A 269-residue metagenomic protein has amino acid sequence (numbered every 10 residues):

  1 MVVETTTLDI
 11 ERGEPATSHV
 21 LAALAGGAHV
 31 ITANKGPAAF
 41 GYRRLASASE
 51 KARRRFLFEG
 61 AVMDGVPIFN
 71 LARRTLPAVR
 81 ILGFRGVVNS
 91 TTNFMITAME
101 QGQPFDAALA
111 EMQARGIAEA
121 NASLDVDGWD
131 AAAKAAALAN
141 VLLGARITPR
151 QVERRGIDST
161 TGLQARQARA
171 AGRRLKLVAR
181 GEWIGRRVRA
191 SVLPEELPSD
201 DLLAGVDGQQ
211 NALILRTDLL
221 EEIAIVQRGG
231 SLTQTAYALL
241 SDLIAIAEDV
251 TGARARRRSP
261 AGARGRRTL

Functional and structural regions predicted by a protein language model:
M1-V3: N-terminal Rossmann-like NAD(P) cofactor-binding module of classical short-chain dehydrogenase/reductase
T7-D9, G36, N89, E195-L197: Short glycine-rich anion-binding loops that position phosphate/pyrophosphate groups of nucleotides and phosphorylated
L8-G26, A33-R73: Rossmann-fold NAD(P)-binding glycine/threonine-rich loop
P15-S18, F40, M63, P67 (+7 more regions): Conserved active-site and cofactor/substrate-binding residues in soluble primary-metabolism enzymes
L21, A46, F69-R73, T92-T97 (+4 more regions): Predominant activation on well-ordered alpha-helical scaffold segments within soluble catalytic domains
E50-A120, D125-D130, A137: Rossmann-like NAD(P)H-binding beta-loop-alpha module
G83-R85, N93, E111, I117-S123 (+2 more regions): Catalytic, metal-anchored helix/loop core of enzyme active sites in primary metabolism
A98-M99, A108-G205, Q210-A212: Substrate-binding/catalytic subdomain of NAD(P)-dependent oxidoreductase enzymes
